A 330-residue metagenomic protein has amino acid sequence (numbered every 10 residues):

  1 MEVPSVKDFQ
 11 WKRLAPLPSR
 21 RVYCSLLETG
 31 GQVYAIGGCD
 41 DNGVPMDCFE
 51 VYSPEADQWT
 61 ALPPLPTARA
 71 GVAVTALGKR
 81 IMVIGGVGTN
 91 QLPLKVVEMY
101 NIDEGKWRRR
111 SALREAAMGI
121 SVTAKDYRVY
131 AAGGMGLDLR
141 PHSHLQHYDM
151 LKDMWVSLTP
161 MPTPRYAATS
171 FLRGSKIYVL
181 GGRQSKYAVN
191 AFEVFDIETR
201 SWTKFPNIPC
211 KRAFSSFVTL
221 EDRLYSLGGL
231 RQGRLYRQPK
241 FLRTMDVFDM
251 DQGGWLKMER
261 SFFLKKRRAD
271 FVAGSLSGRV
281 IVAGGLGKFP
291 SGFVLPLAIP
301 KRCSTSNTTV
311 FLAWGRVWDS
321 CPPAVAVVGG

Functional and structural regions predicted by a protein language model:
M1-G330: Kelch-like beta-propeller repeat domains
